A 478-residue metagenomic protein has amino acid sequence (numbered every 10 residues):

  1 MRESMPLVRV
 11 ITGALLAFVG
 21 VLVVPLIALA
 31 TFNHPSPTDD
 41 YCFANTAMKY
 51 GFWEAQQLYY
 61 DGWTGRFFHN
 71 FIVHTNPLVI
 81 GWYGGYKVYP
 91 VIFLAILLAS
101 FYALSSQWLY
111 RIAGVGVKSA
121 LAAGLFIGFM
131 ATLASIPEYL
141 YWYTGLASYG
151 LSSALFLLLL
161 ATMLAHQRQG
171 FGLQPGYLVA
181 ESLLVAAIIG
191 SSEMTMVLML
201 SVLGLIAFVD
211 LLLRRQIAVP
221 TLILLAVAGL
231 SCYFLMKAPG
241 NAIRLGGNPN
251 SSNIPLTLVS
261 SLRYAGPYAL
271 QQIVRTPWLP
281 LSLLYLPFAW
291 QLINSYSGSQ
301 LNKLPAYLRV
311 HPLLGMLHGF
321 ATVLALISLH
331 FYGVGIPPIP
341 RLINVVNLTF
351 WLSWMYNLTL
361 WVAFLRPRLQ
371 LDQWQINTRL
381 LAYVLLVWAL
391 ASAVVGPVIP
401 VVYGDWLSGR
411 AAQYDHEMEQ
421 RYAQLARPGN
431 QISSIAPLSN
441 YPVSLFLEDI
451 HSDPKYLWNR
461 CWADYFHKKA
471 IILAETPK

Functional and structural regions predicted by a protein language model:
L7-W63, P77-S119, Q216-A218, P367-K478: Intrinsically disordered, polar/acidic, low-complexity terminal segments
I11, G172-Y177, L212-A226, K303-L313 (+1 more regions): Membrane-interfacial entry segments at the cytosolic side of transmembrane helices
I11-L26, L121-G128, A180-L183, L224-G229 (+1 more regions): Alpha-helical transmembrane segments
A28-L78, W82-P90, Y143, E193-L342: Transmembrane catalytic cores of multi-pass membrane glycosyltransferases and polysaccharide-assembly enzymes
A99-A103, L158-A165, M199-L211, P287-L292 (+1 more regions): Transmembrane alpha-helices and membrane-interface helical segments of multi-pass integral membrane enzymes
V117-L164, L324-L360: Membrane-interface micro-motifs in multi-pass membrane enzymes
F156-Y177, R215: Membrane-interface transmembrane helices that cradle and orient dolichyl/undecaprenyl
G176-V202: Membrane-interface alpha helices of multi-pass inner-membrane proteins
